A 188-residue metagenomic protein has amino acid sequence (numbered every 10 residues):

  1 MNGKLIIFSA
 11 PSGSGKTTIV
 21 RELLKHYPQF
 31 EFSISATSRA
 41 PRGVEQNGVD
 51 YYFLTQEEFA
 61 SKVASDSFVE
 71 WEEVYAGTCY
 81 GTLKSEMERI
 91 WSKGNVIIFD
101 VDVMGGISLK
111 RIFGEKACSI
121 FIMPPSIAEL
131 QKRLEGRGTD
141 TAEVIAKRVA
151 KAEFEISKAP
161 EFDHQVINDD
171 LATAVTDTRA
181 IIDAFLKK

Functional and structural regions predicted by a protein language model:
S9-P11: P-loop (Walker A) phosphate-binding loop of NTP-binding proteins
S14: ATP-binding Walker
T17: Walker A/P-loop
K25-S33: Post-Walker A helix-loop "phosphate-sensing" segment adjacent to the P-loop in P-loop NTPases
T37-I97, V103-I107: ATP-dependent small-molecule kinase phosphotransfer cores that center on conserved nucleotide phosphate-binding segments
I98-D102, I112-G136: Conserved phosphate-donor/acceptor-positioning beta-strand/loop module used by diverse small-molecule
K132-D140, F154-K188: NTP-dependent small-molecule kinase module
